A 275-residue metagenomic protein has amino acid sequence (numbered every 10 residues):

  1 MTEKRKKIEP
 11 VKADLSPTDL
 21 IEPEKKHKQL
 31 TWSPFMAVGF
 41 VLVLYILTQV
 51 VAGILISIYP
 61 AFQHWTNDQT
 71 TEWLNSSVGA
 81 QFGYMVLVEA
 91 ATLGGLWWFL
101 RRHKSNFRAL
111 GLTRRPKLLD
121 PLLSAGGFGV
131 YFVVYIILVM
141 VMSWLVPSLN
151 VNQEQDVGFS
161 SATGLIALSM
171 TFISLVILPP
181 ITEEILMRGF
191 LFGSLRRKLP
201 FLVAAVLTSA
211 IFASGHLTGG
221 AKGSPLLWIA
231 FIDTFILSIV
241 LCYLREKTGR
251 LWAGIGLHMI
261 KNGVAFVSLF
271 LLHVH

Functional and structural regions predicted by a protein language model:
M1-R114, L118-L119, S143-W144, G263-H275: N-terminal, membrane-interfacial amphipathic/helix-forming hydrophobic leader that caps and precedes the first
E22-P23, T31, T70-L74, G94-L96 (+9 more regions): Generic preference for well-ordered secondary structure
M36, F40, R115-Y131, P179 (+2 more regions): Alpha-helical transmembrane segments of multi-pass membrane proteins
V41, V88, G127-F128, T208: Hydrophobic alpha-helical transmembrane segments of polytopic
I46, F132-I136, M140, W144-L145 (+1 more regions): Transmembrane helix-loop-helix hairpins at the membrane interface of multi-pass integral membrane proteins
S76-Q81, V88-T92, L119, L123 (+3 more regions): Short alpha-helical transmembrane interface motifs in multi-pass membrane proteins
R102-L122, F190-T208: Cytoplasmic juxtamembrane regions at transmembrane-helix boundaries
